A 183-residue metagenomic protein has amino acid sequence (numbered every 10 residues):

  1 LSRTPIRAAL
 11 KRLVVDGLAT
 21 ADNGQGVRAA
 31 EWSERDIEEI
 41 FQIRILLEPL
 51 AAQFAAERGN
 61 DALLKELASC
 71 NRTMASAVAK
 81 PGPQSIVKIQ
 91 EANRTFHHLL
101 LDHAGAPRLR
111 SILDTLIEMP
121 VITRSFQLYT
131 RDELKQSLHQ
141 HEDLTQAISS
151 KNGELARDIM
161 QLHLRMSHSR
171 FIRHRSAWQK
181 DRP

Functional and structural regions predicted by a protein language model:
L1, S150-K151: Residue-level signal for the nucleotide or nucleotide-sugar donor/cofactor binding architecture
L1-E57, I172-P183: Short linear motifs at protein or domain termini
G24, L47, S69, Q136-H139: Alpha-helix N-cap/N′ positions at the starts of helices
S33-E34, T123-Q127: Short alpha-helical transmembrane interface motifs in multi-pass membrane proteins
I40, A52, E57-S125, L138-A147 (+1 more regions): Conserved amphipathic alpha-helical segments that form helical-bundle/coiled-coil interaction surfaces
